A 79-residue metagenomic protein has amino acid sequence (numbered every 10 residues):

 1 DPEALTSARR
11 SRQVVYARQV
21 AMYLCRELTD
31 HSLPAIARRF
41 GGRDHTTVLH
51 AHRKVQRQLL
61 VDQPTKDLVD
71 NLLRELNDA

Functional and structural regions predicted by a protein language model:
E3-A79: Terminal-proximal interaction/regulatory segments of ATP-powered molecular machines
